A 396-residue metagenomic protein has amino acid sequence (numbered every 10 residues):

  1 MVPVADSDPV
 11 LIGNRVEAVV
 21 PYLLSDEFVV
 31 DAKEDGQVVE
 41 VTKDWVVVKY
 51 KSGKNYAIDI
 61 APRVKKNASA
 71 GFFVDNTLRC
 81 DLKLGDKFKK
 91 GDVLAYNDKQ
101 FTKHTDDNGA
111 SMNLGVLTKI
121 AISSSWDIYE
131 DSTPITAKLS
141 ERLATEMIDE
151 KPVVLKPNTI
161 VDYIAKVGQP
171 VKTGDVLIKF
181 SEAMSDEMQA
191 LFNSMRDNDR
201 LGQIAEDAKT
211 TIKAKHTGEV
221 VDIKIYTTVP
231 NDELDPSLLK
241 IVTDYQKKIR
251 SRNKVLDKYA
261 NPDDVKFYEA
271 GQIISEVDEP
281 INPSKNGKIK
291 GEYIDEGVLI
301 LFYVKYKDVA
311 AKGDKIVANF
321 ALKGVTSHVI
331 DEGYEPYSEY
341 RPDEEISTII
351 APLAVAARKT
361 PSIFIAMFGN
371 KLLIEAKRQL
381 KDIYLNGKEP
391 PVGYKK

Functional and structural regions predicted by a protein language model:
M1-L84, K89-V309, D314-K315: Long, charge-dense accessory insertions within large macromolecular proteins
N286-S362, A366-K396: Conserved phosphate-binding elements of NTP-dependent enzyme cores
